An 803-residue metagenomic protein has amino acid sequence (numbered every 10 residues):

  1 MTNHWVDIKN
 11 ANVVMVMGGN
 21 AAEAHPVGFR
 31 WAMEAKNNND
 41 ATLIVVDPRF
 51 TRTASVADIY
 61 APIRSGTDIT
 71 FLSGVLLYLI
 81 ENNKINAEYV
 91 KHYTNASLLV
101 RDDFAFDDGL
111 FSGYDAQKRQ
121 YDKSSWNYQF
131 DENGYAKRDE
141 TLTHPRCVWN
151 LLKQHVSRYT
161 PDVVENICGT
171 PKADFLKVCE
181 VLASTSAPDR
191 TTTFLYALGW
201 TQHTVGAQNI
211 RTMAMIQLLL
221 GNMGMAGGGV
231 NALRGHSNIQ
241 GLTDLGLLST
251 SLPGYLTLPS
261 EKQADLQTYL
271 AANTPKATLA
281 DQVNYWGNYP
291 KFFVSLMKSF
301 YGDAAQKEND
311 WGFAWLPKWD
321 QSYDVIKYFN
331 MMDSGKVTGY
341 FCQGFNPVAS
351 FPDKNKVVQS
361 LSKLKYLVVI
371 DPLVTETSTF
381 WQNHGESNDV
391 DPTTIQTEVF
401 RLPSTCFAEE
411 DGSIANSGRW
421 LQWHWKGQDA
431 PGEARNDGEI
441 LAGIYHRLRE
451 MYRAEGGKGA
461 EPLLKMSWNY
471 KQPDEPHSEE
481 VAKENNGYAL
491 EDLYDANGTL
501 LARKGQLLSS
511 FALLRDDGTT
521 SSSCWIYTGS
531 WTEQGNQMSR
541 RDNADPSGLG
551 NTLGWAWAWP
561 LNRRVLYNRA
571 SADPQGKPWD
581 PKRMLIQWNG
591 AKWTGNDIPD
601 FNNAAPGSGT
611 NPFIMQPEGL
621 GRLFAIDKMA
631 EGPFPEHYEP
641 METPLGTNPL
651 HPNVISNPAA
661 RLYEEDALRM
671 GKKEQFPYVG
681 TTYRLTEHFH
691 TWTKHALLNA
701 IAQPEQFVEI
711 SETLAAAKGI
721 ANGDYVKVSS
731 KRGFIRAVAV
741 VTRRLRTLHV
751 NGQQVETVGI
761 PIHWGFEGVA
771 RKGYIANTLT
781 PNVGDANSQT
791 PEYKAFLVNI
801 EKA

Functional and structural regions predicted by a protein language model:
M1-E34, A41-I44, T70, L218-E410 (+1 more regions): Extended redox/cofactor-interaction regions of prokaryotic respiratory oxidoreductases
W5, T397-F400, T405-D429, V741 (+1 more regions): Glycine/threonine-rich phosphate-binding loop and adjacent beta-strand/alpha-helix elements that clamp
T51-P188, N284, L441: Long, well-ordered, tryptophan-enriched scaffold segments
S55-I63, S378-F380, S387, P403 (+1 more regions): Short beta-alpha connecting loops at secondary-structure transitions that line or flank enzyme active sites
H92-A96, V181-L182, A197-G199, G229-Q240 (+2 more regions): A glycine-rich phosphate-binding loop feature that marks nucleotide/adenosyl-phosphate handling sites
V163-T170, Y196-T204, G235-S237, G344-A349: Conserved short loop/turn motifs at secondary-structure junctions
V369-T375, F380-Q382, V390-P392, D429-Y445 (+1 more regions): Phosphate/diphosphate-binding loops
E439-N497, N589, N596-I598, N602-P606 (+5 more regions): Long, contiguous, secondary-structure-rich segments that constitute the structural scaffold of globular domains
